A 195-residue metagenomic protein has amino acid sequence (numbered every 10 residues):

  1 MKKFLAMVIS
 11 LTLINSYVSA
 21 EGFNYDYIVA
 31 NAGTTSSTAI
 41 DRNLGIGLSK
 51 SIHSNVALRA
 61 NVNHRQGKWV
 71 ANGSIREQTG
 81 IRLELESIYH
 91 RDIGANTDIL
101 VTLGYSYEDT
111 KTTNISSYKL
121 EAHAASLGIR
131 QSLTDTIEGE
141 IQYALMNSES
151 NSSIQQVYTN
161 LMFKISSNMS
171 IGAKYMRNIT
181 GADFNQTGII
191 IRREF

Functional and structural regions predicted by a protein language model:
M1-Y25: Cleavable N-terminal export/targeting peptides
S19-K68: Short glycine/proline- and aromatic-enriched beta-strand/turn motifs that initiate or cap beta-hairpins
F23-Y27, S54-A60, G94-I99, L133-I141 (+1 more regions): Repeated loop/turn-to-beta-strand initiation elements of outer-membrane beta-barrel proteins
A32-S36, V62-K68, I81, R91 (+5 more regions): Transmembrane beta-strands of outer-membrane beta-barrel pores
I40-L44, E77-L83, K119-A125, S153-V157 (+1 more regions): Residues that define the transmembrane beta-barrel architecture of outer-membrane proteins
I46, L85-S87, A125-L127, T159 (+2 more regions): Membrane-embedded beta-strands of outer-membrane beta-barrel proteins, especially the hydrophobic/small aromatic
K50, S54, S87-R91, Y105 (+5 more regions): Residue-level signature of outer-membrane beta-barrel architecture
E138, V157-S170, D183-F195: Outer-membrane beta-barrel "beta-signal"
